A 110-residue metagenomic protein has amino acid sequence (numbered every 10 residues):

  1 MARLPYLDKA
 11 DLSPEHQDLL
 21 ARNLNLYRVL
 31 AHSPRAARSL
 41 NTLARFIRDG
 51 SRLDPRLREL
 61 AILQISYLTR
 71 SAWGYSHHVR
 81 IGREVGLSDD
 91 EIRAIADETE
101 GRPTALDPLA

Functional and structural regions predicted by a protein language model:
M1-P55, G101-T104: Mobile cap/lid helix-loop segments that border enzyme active or cofactor-binding sites and regulate substrate access
N23, L40, L57-E59, G74-Y75 (+1 more regions): N-terminal alpha-helical segment
L30, L40, A44-I47, L60-S66 (+2 more regions): Short alpha-helical scaffolding segments that buttress acidic/His motifs in well-ordered protein cores
L43-F46, G50, L68, I81-V85 (+1 more regions): Short hydrophobic alpha-helical module
L57-E59, I65-E91: Conserved alpha-helical segments that form or flank metal/cofactor-binding pockets of metalloenzymes
E91-A110: Alpha-helical ds-nucleic-acid-binding substructure associated with the helix-hairpin-helix region of base-excision DNA
